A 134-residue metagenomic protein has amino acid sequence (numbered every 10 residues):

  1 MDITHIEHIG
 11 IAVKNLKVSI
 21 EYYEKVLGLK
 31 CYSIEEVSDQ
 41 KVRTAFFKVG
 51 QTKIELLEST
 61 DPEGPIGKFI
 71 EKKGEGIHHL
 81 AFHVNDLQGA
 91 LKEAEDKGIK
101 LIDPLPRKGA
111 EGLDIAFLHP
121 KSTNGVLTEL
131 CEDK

Functional and structural regions predicted by a protein language model:
M1-D2, A45-K48, F82, L91-K134: Vicinal oxygen chelate
M1-V18, E75-V84, D133-K134: N-terminal beta-strand motif that seeds the catalytic metal site of vicinal oxygen chelate
I6, V13, Y23, F47 (+5 more regions): Short, structured motif recognition centered on aromatic/hydrophobic residues
K17-K30, K97: Amphipathic alpha-helical segments
V18, E36-Q40: Short glycine/proline-centered loop/turn elements that form peptide/ligand docking sites
G28-E35, I99-L105: Short secondary-structure junctions
Y32-S33, E63-G67: A short, acidic/glycine-rich surface segment
F69, K73-K97: Mid-chain, well-packed structural core segment of small domains
